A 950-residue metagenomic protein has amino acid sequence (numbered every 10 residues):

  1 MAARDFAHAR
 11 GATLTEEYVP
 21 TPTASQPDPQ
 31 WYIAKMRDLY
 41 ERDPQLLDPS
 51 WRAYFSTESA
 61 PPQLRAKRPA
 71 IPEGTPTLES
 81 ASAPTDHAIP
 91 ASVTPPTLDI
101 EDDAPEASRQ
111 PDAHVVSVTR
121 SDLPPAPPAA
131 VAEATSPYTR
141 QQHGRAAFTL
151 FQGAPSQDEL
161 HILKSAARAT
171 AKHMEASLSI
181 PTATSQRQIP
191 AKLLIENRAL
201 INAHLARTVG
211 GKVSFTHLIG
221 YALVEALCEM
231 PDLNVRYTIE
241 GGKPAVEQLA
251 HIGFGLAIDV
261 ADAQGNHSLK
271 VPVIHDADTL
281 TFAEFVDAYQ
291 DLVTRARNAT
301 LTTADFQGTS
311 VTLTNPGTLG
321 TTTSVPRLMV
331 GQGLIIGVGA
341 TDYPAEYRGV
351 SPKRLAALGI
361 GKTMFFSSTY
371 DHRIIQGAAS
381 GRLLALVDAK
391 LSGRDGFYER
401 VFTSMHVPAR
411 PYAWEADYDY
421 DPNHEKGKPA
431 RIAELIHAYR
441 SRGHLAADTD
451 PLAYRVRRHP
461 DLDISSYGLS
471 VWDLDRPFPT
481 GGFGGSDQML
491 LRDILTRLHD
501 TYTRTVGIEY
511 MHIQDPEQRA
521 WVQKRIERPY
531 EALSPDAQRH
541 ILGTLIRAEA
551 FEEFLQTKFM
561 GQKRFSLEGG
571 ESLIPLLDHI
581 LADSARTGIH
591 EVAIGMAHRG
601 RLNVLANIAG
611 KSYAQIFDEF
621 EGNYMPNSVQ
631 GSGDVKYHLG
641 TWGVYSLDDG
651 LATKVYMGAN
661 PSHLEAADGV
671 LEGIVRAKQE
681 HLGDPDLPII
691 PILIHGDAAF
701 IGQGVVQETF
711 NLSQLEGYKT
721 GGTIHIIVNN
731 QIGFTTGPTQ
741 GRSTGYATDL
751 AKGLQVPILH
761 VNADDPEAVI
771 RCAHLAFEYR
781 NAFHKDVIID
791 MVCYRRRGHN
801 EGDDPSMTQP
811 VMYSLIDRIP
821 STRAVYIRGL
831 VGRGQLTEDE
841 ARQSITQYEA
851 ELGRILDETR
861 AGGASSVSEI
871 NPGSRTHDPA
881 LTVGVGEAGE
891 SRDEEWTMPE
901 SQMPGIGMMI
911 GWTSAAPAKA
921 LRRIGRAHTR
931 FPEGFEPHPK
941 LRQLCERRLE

Functional and structural regions predicted by a protein language model:
A3-A9, T13-L14, P22-Q26, D43 (+3 more regions): C-terminal catalytic/motor cores of large multi-domain enzyme assemblies
A24, Q63-P137, W414-S572, I589 (+1 more regions): Extended, charge-enriched "interface" segments that sit outside catalytic cores
A104, R120-D122, V131-A147, F151-H161 (+6 more regions): Non-catalytic terminal/interface segments that mediate subunit docking, oligomerization, and allosteric communication
T170, F554-Y613, Q943, L949-E950: Active-site pocket-lining segments that scaffold enzyme catalytic pockets across diverse folds
L355-A357, Y718-H725, T736-Q755, M791-A824: Flexible glycine/proline-rich, aromatic-decorated loop/lid segments
G427-P479, D493-T496, S612, D786-V787 (+1 more regions): Flexible, glycine-rich loop/tail regions that form catalytic "lids" or insertion modules at the edges of active sites
H590-Q755, L759: Cofactor-binding active-site loop characterized by glycine-rich and histidine/acidic residues
D648-D649, K654, Y746-C772, I819-E840: Conserved thiamine diphosphate
